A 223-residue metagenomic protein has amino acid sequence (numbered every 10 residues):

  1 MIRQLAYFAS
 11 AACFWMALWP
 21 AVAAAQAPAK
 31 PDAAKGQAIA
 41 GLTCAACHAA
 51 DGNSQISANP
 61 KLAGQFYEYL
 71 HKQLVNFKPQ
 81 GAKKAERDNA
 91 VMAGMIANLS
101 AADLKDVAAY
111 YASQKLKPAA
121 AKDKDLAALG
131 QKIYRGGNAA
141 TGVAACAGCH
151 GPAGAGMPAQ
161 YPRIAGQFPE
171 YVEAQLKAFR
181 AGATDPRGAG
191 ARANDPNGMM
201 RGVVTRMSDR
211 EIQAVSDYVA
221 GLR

Functional and structural regions predicted by a protein language model:
M1-Q4: Positively charged n-region of N-terminal signal peptides that target proteins for export
A9-A21: Bacterial N-terminal signal peptides
A23-A40, N53-A58, S113-A140: Electrostatic cytochrome c docking/interface patches
Q26-Q80: The feature marks the first
A34-A45, R135-A147, A159-A174, R210: Sequence context surrounding c-type heme c attachment/ligation sites in exported
T43-A50, V107, V143-A153, V215: The canonical Cys-X-X-Cys-His
Q55-A63, F77-K122, M157-R163, G182-R223: Axial heme c-ligation environment in periplasmic c-type cytochrome domains
I133-A144, P186-N194: Intrinsically disordered, low-complexity Ser/Thr- and acidic-rich flexible linkers and loops, especially at boundaries
